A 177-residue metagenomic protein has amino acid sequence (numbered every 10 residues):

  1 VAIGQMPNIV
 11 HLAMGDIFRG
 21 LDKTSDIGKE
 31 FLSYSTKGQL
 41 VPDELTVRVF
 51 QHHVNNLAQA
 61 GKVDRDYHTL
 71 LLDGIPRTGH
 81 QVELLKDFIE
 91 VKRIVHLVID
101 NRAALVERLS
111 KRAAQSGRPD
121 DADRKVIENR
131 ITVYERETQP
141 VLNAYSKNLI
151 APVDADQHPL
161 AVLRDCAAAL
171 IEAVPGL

Functional and structural regions predicted by a protein language model:
V1-L177: Glycine-rich phosphate-binding loop of ATP-dependent small-molecule kinases
